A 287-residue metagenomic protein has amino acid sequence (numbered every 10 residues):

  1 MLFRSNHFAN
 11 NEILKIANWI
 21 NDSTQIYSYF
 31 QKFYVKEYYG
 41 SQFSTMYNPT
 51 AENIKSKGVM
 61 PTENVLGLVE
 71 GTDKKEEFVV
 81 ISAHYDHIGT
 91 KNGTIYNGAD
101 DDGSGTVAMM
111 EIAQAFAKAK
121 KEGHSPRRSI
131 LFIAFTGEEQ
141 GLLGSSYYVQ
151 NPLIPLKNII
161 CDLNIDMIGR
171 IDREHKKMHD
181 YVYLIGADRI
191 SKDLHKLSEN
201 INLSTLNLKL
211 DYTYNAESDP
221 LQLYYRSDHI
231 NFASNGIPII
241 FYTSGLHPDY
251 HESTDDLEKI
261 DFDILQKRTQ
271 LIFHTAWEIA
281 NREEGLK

Functional and structural regions predicted by a protein language model:
M1-L2: Short, small-residue-biased leader/transition segments that mark boundaries at the very start of proteins
N6-G98, Q114, K118-E122: Soluble metallo-hydrolase cores and metallopeptidase-like ectodomains found primarily in the secretory/periplasmic
K32, N64-L68, F78-S82, L131-A134 (+8 more regions): Structural recognition of the beta-strand scaffold that forms the well-ordered cores of secreted hydrolase catalytic
Y38, M60, D73-K74, Y85-G89 (+4 more regions): Solvent-exposed loop/turn segments at secondary-structure junctions within structured extracellular/periplasmic domains
D100-Q114: Active-site alpha-helical elements of protease catalytic centers
E111-G141, D162-I165: Short helix-loop-beta-strand segments that form the rim/entrance of peptidase-like active sites
Q114, T243-K287: His/Asp/Glu-rich mid-to-C-terminal helical/loop segments that flank catalytic regions of hydrolases
F135-F241: Metal-dependent peptidase/peptidase-like ectodomains
